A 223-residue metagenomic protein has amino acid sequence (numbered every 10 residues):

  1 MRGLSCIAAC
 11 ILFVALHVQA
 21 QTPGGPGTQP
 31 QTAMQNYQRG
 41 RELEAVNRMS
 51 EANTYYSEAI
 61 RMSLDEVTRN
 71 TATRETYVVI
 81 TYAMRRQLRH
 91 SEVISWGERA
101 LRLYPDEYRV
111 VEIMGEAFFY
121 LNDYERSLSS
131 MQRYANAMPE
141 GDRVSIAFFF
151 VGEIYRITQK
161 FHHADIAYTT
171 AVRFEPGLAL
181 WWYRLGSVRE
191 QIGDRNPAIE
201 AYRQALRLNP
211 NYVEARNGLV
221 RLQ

Functional and structural regions predicted by a protein language model:
V18-E75: N-terminal leader/linker segments that initiate helical-solenoid repeat arrays
P30, L64, T71, P105 (+3 more regions): Short coil turns that delineate tetratricopeptide repeat
A33, V67, R74-E75, Y108-R109 (+3 more regions): Helix-start (N-cap) detector for alpha-helical repeat units in TPR-like alpha-solenoids, especially tetratricopeptide
Q38, A72-E75, V79-Y82, I113 (+3 more regions): Canonical tetratricopeptide repeat
A45, R86, Y120-L121, I157-T158 (+2 more regions): Register position in tetratricopeptide repeats
T81-Y82, I113-R173: Alpha-helical adaptor scaffolds
